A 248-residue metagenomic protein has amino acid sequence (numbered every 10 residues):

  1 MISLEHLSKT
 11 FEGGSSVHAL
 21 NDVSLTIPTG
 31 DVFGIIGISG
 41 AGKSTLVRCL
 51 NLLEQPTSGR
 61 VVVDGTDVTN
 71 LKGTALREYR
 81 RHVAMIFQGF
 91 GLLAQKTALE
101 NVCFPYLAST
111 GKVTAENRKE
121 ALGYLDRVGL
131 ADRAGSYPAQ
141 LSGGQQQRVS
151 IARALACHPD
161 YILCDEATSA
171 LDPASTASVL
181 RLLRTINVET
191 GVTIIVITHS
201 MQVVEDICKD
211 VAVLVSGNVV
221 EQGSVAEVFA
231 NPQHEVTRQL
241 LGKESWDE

Functional and structural regions predicted by a protein language model:
I2, S8-N21, I27-C208, V213-S216 (+1 more regions): ABC family nucleotide-binding domain
A226-E248: C-terminal boundary and immediately downstream tail of ABC-type ATPase nucleotide-binding domains
